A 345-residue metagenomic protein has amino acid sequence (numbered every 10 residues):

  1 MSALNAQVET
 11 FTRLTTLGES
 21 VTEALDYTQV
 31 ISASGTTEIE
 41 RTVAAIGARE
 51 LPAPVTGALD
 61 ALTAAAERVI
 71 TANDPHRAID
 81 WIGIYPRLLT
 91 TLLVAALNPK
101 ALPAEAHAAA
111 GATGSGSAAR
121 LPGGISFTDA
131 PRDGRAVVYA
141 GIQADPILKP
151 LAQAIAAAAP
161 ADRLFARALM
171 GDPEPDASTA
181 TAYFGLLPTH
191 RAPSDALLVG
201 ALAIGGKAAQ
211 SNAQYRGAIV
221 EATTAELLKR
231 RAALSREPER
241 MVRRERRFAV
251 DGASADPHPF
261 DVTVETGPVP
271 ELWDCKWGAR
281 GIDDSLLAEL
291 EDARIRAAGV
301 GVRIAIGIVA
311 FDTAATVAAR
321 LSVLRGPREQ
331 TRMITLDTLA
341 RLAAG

Functional and structural regions predicted by a protein language model:
S2-G345: Intrinsically disordered, low-complexity Ser/Thr/Pro/Gly-rich regulatory segments
